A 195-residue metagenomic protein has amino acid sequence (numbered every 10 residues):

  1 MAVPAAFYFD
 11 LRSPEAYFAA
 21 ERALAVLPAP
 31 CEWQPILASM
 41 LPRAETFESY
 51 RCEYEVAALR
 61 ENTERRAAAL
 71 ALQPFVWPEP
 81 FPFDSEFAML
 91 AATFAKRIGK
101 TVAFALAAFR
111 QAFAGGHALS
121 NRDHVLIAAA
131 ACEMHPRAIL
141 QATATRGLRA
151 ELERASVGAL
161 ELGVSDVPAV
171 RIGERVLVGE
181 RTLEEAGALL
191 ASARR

Functional and structural regions predicted by a protein language model:
A2-A29, R110-R195: C-terminal cap of thioredoxin/glutaredoxin-like
L11, E15-A112: Structural alpha/beta surface segment adjacent to cysteine/selenocysteine redox centers across thiol/disulfide enzymes
